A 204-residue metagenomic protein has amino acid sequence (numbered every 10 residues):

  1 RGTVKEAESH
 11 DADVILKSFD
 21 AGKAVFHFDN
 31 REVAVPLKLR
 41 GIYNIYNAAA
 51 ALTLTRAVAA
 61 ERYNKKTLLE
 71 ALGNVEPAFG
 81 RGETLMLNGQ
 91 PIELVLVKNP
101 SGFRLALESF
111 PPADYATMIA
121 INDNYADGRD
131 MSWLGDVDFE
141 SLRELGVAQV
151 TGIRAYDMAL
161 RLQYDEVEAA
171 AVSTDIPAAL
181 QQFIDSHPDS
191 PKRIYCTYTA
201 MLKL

Functional and structural regions predicted by a protein language model:
R1-P100: Adenine nucleotide phosphate-binding catalytic loops in nucleotide-utilizing enzymes
L16, G128-R129, L180-I184: Short, charged, surface-exposed secondary-structure boundary motifs
Y43-N44, K98-N99, R154-Y156, Y198-L202: Gly/Ser/Thr-rich loops at beta-strand to alpha-helix junctions that form or flank small-molecule/cofactor-binding
N47, A51, A148, I194: Residue-level signal for inorganic ion chemistry
A50-T53, A57, L105, S109 (+1 more regions): Alpha-helical scaffold segments in soluble metabolic enzymes
V58, F110-Y115, F183-P191: Glycine-rich phosphate-binding loop signature in dinucleotide/nucleotide-binding domains
A78, Q90-P91, L96-T174: Active-site beta-alpha connecting loops in nucleotide-dependent enzymes
A178-L204: A glycine-rich beta-strand to alpha-helix segment that forms a phosphate/ribose-binding loop at ligand/cofactor sites
